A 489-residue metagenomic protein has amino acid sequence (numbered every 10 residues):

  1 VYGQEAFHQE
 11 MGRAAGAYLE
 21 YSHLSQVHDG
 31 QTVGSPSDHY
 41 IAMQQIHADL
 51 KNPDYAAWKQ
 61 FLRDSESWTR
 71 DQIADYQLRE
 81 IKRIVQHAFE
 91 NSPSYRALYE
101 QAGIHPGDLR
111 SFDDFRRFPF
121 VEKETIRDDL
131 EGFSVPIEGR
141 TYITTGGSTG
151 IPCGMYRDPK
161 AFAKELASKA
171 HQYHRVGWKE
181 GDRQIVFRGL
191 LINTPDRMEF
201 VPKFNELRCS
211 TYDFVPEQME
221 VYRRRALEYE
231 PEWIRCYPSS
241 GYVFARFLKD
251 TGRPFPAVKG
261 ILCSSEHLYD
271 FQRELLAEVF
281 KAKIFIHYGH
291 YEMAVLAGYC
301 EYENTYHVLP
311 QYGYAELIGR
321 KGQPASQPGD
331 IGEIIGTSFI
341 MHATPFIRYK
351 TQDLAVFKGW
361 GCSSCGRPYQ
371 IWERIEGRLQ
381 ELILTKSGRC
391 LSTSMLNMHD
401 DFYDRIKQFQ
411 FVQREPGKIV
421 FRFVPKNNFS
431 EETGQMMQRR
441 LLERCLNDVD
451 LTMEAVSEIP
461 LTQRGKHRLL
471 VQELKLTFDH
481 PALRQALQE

Functional and structural regions predicted by a protein language model:
V1-T144, G150-L166, A170-D182, E228-R235 (+5 more regions): Nucleotide 5′-phosphate-binding alpha/beta core
A88, T145, Q184, I234 (+5 more regions): Residue-level signal for inorganic ion chemistry
A163, H171, R183-S240: AMP-binding/adenylate-forming
P202-F204, A257, V279-K283: Short, structured coil segments at secondary-structure junctions
L207-S210, F285-H287, L451-V456: General small-molecule cofactor/ligand-binding pocket signal
T211-Q218, P231-R273, I286-M293: Adenylate-forming
I234, I335, H342-D448: AMP-binding/adenylate-forming catalytic core of the ANL superfamily
L268-C362, L379-E381: Conserved AMP-binding/adenylate-forming
